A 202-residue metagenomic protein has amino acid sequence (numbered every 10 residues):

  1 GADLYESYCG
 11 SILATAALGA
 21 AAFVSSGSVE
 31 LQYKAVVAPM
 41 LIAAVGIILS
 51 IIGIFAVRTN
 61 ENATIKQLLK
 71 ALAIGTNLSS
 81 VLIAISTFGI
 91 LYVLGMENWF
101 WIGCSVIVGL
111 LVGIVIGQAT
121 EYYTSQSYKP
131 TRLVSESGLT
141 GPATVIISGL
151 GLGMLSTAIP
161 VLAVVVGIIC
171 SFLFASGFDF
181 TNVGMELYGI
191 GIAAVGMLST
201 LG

Functional and structural regions predicted by a protein language model:
G1-G202: Hydrophobic packing and interface segments
